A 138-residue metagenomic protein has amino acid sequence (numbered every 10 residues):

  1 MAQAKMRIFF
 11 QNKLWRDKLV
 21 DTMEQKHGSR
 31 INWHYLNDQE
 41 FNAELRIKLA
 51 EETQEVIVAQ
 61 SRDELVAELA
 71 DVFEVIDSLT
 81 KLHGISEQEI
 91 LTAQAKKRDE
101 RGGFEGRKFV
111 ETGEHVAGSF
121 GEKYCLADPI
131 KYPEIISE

Functional and structural regions predicted by a protein language model:
A2-E138: Flexible "arm" and connector segments at domain edges
